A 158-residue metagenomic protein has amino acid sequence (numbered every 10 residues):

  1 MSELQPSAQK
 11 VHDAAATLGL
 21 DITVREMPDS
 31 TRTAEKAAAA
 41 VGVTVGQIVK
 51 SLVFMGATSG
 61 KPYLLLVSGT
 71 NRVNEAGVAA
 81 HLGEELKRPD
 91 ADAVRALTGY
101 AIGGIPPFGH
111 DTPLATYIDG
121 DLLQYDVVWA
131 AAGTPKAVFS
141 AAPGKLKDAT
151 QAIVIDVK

Functional and structural regions predicted by a protein language model:
M1-K158: Extended, low-hydrophobicity, polar/charged segments
